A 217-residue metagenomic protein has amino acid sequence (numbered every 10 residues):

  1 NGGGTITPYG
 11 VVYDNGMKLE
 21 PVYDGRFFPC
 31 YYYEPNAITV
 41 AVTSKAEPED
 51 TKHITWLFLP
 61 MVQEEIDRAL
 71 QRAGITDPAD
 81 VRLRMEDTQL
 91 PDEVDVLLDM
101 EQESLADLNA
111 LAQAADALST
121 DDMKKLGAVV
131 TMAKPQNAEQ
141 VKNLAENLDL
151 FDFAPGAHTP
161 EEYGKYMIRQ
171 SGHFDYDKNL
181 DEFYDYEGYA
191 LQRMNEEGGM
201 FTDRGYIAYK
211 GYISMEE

Functional and structural regions predicted by a protein language model:
N1-T39, K52, F58-K178, E216-E217: Mixed-charge (acidic/basic) macromolecular-recognition segments
G16, S44-A46, M61, G211: Short, flexible loop/turn elements at secondary-structure junctions
I38-P48: A short beta-strand micro-motif
K178-E217: Glycine-rich, aromatic-bearing surface loops/beta-hairpins
